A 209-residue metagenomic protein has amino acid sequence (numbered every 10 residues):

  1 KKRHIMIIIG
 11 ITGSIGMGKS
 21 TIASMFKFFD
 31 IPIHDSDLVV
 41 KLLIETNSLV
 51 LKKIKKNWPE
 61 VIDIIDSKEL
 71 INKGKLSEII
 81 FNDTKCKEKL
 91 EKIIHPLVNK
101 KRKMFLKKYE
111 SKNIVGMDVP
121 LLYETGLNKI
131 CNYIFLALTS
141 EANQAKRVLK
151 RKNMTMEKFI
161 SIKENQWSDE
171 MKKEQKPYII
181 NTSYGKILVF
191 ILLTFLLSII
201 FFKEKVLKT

Functional and structural regions predicted by a protein language model:
I11: Hydrophobic anchor at the beta1->P-loop junction of P-loop NTPases
S14: P-loop (Walker A) phosphate-binding loop of NTP-binding proteins
M17: ATP-binding Walker
S20: Walker A/P-loop
K41-S111: ATP-dependent small-molecule kinase phosphotransfer cores that center on conserved nucleotide phosphate-binding segments
K101-R102, K129-I130, K150-K208: Small-molecule kinase domains that catalyze NTP-dependent phosphoryl transfer to phosphate-bearing small molecules
K101-Y109, I114-R147, R151: ATP-dependent NMP and nucleoside kinases share a basic, alpha-helical "lid"
